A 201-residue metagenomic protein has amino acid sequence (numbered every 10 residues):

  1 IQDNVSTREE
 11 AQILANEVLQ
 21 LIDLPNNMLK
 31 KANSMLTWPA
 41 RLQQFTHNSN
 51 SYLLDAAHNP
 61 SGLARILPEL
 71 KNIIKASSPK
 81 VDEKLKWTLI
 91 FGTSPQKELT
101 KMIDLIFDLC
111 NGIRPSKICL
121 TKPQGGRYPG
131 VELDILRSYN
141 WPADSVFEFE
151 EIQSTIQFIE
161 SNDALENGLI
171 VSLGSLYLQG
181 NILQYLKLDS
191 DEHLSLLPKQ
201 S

Functional and structural regions predicted by a protein language model:
I1-K117: Nucleotide phosphate-binding/pyrophosphate-handling subdomain across enzymes that bind or process nucleotide phosphates
N4-V5, E9, S51, I103-L169: C-terminal helical cap/extension that packs against the catalytic core of soluble nucleotide-cofactor enzymes
K122-G126, D191-S201: Short, flexible loop segments at boundaries between secondary-structure elements
S172: Solvent-exposed interhelical
S175: Active-site-proximal loop/hinge segments that shape catalytic or ion-binding/gating pockets
L178-G180: Short, active-site-adjacent cap segments at secondary-structure transitions
K187-D189: Short secondary-structure boundary/capping segments
